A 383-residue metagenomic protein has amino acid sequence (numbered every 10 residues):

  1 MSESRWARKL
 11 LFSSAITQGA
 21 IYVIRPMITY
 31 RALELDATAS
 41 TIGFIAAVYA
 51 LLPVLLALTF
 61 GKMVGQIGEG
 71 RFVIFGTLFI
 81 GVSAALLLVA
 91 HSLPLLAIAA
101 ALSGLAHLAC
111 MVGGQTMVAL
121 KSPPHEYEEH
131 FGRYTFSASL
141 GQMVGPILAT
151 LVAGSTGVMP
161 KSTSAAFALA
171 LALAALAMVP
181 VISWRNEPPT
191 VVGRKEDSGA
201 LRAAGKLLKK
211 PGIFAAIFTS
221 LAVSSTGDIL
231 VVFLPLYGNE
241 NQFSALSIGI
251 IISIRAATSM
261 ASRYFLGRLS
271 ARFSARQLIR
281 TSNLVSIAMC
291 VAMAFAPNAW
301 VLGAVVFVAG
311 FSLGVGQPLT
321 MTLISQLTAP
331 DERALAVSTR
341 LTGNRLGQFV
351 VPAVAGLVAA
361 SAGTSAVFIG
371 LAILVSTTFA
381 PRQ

Functional and structural regions predicted by a protein language model:
M1-S4, N186-A216: Juxtamembrane intracellular "pre-TM" segments in multi-pass secondary transporters
E3-A50, A215, T219, S224-Y237 (+1 more regions): Helix-loop boundary and gating motifs at the non-cytosolic
A50-L58, M143, A256-M260, Y264 (+1 more regions): Residue-level signature of mid-helix packing/kink "hotspots" within the transmembrane helices of 12-pass Major
L56-G68, S262-S274, A359: Helix-to-loop junctions at the C-terminal end of transmembrane segments in multipass secondary transporters
R71-A85, Q277-V291: Structural signature of the two symmetry-related core transmembrane helices
A101-A138, L323: Cytoplasmic helix-loop-helix junction between adjacent transmembrane helices in 12-TM secondary transporters
Y134-I182: Helix-loop-helix hairpin linking two adjacent transmembrane segments in secondary transporters
L171-V192, T378-Q383: C-terminal membrane-cytosol helix-exit motif in multi-pass small-molecule transporters
